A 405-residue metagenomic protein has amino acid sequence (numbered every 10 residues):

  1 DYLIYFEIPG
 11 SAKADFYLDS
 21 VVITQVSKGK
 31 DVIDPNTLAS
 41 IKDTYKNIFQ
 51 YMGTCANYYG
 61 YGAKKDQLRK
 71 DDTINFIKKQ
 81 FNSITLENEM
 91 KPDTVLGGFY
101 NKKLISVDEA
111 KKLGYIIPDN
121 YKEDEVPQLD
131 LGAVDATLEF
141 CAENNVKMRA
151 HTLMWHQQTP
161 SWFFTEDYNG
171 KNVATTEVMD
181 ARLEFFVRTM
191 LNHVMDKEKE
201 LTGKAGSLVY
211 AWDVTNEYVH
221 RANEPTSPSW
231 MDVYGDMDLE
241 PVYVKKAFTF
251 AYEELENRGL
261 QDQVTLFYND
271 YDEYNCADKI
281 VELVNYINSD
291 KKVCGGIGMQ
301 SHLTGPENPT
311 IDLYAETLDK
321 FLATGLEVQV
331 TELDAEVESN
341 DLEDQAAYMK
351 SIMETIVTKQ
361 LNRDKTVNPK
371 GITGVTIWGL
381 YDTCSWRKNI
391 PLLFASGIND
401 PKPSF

Functional and structural regions predicted by a protein language model:
D1-V21, E198: Extracellular beta-strand ligand-recognition surfaces/modules
I4, D19-I23, I84, W212 (+1 more regions): Extracellular beta-strand elements of beta-rich domains used for carbohydrate recognition/degradation or cell-matrix
G29, C55-K70, V95, E125-G132 (+5 more regions): Acidic-and-aromatic substrate-binding clefts and catalytic sites of carbohydrate-active enzymes
D31-E89: Boundary/entry segment of secreted carbohydrate-active catalytic domains
N36-K46, D232-C294, L313-L333, V337 (+4 more regions): Active-site neighborhood of glycoside hydrolase catalytic domains
G60-K78, V187-H193, C276-I287, Y314 (+2 more regions): Short, acidic/polar
K79, S83-F267, Y271-E273, T324-L326 (+1 more regions): Substrate-binding cleft and catalytic face of glycoside hydrolase catalytic domains, especially the flexible beta-alpha
L96, K103, R182, K204 (+4 more regions): Aromatic-rich peripheral "rim/lid" segments of glycoside hydrolase catalytic domains that contact and position glycan
